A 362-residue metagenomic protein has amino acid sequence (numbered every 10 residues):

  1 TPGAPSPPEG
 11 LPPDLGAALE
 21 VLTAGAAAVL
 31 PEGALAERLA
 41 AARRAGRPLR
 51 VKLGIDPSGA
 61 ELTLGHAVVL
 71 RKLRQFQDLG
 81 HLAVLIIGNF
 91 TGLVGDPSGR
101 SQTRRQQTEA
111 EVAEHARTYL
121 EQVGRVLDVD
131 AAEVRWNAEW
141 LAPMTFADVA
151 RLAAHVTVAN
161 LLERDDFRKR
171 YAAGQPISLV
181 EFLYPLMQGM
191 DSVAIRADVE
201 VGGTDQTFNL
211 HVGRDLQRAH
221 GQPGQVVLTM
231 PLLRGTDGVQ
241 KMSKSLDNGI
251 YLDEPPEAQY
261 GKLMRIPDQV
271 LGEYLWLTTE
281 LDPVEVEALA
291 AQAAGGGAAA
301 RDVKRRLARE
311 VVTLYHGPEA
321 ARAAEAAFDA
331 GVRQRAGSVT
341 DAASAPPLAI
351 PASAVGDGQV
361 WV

Functional and structural regions predicted by a protein language model:
P2-R50: Positively charged, low-complexity intrinsically disordered leader regions
A26, R105-T229, G238: Divalent-metal (Mg2+/Mn2+/Ca2+)-assisted nucleotide/phosphate chemistry catalytic cores
E32-P97, V199-T207, G213: N-terminal catalytic cores of NTP/NDP-binding nucleotidyl/phosphoryl-transfer enzymes
G46-I55, A83, Y184-A194, G235 (+1 more regions): Short, hydrophobic/aliphatic alpha-helical segments
G59-A60, G92-V94, A142-M144, R234-D237: Flexible loop/turn segments at secondary-structure boundaries
R74-L127: Well-ordered mid-protein domain cores that form the structural environment of catalytic cofactors
G88-G92, G189-S192, E280: Short connector loops/turns at beta-strand edges and beta->alpha or beta->beta junctions
L216-V362: Conserved nucleotide- and phosphate/pyrophosphate-binding catalytic cores in adenylate/nucleotidyl-handling enzymes
